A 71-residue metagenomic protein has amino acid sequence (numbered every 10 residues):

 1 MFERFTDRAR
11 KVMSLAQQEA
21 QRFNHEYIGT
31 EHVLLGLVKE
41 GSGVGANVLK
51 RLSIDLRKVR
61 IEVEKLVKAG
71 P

Functional and structural regions predicted by a protein language model:
M1-P71: Histone-fold recognition with a strong bias for associated Lys/Arg-rich disordered tails
